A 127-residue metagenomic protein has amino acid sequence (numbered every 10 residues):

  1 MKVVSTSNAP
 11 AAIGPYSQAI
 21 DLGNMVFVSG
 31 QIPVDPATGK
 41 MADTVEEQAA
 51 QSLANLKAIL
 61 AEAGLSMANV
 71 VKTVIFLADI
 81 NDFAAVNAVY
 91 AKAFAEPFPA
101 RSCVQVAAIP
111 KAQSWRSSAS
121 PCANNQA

Functional and structural regions predicted by a protein language model:
M1-A127: Short, polar/acidic, helix-capping and beta-turn segments at strand->helix junctions that line the mouths
